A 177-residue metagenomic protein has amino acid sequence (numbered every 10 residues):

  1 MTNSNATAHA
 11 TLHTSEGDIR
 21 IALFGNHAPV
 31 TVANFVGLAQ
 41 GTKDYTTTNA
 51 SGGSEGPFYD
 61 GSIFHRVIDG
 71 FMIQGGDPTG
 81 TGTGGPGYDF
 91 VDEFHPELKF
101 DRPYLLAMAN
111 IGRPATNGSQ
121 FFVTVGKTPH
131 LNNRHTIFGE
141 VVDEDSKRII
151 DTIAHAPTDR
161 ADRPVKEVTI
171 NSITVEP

Functional and structural regions predicted by a protein language model:
M1-P177: Cyclophilin-like peptidyl-prolyl cis-trans isomerases
